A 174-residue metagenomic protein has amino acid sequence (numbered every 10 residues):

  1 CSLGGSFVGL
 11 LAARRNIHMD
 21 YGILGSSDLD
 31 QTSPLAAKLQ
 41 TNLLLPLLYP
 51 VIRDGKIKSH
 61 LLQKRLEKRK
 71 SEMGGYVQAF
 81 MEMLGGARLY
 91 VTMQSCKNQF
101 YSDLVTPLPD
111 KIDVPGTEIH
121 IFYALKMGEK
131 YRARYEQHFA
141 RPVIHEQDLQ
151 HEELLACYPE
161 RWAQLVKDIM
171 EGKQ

Functional and structural regions predicted by a protein language model:
C1-V8: Gly/Ala-rich beta-loop-alpha elbow adjacent to hydrolase catalytic centers
G9-A13, A163: Short, hydrophobic alpha-helix immediately C-terminal to the catalytic nucleophile
A13-R14, M19-I52: Flexible "cap/lid" loop of the alpha/beta hydrolase fold
S33, G55-I112: Conserved alpha/beta-hydrolase catalytic His-Asp/Glu region
Q94-Q137, L154: Conserved serine/cysteine hydrolase catalytic core
Q137-E152: Catalytic histidine neighborhood in serine/cysteine hydrolases with alpha/beta-hydrolase-type architecture
L149-R161: Catalytic histidine-centered segment of alpha/beta-hydrolase-like enzymes
Q164-K173: C-terminal alpha-helix
